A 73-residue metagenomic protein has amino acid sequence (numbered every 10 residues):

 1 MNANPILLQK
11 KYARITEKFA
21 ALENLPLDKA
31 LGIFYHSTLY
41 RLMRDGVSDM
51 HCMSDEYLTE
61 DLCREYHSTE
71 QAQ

Functional and structural regions predicted by a protein language model:
M1-Q73: C-terminal alpha-helical interaction appendages
